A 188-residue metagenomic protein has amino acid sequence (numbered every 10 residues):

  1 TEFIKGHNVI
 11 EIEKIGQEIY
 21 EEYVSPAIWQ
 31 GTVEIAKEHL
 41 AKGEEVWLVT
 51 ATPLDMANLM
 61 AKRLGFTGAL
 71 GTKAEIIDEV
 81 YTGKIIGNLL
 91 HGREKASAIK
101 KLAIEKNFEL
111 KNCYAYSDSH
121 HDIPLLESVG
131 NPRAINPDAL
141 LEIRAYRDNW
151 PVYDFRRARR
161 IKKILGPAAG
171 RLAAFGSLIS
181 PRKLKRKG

Functional and structural regions predicted by a protein language model:
T1-K5: N-terminal helical cap/lid subdomain that shapes the substrate entry/recognition surface in HAD-like hydrolases
I10, K14-Q17, E21-G188: C-terminal cap/substrate-recognition subdomain and adjoining C-terminal extension of metal-dependent phosphatase-like
